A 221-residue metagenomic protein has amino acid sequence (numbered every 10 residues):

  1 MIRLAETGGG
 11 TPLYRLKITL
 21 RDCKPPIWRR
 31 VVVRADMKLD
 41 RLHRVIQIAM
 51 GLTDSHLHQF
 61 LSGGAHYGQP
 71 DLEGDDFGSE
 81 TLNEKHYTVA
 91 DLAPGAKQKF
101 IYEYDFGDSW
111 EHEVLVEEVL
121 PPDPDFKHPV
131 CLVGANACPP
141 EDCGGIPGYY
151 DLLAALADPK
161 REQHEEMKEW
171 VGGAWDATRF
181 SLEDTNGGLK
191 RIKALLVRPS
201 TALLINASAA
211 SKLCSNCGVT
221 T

Functional and structural regions predicted by a protein language model:
M1-T221: Short linear regulatory motifs enriched in tryptophan with gly/pro/ser
